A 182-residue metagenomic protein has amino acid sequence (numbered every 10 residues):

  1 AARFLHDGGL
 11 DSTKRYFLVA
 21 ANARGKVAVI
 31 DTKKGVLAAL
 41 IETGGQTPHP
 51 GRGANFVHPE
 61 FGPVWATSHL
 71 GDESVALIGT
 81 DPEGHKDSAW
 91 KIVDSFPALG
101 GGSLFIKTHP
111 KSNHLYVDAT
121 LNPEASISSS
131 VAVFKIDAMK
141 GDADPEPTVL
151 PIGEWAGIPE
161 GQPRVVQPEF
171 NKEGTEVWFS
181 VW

Functional and structural regions predicted by a protein language model:
A1-W182: Predominantly soluble domains enriched in secretory-pathway, periplasmic, or organellar proteins
